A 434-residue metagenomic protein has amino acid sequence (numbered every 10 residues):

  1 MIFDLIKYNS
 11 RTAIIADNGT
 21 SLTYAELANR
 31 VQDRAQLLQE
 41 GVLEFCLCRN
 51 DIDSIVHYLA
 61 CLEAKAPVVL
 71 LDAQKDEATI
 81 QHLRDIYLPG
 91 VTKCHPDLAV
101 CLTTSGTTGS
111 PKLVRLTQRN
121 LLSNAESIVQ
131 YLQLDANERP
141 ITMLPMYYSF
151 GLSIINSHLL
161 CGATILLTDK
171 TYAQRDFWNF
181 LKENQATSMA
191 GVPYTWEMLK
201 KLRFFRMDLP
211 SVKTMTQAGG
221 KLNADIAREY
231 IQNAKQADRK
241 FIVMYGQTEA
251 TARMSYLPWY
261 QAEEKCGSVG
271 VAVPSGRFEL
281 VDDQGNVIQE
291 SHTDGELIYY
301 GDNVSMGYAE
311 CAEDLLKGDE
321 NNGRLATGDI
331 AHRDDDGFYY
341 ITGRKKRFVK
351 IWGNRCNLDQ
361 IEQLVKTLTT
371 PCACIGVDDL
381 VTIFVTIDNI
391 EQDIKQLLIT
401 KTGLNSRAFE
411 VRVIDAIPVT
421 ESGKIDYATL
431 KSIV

Functional and structural regions predicted by a protein language model:
K7-S10, L88-T103, S110, Q133-R139: Conserved pre-ATP/AMP-binding loop-to-beta segment of ANL
S10-Q39, E77-I80, L116-R119: Conserved AMP-binding/adenylate-forming core of the ANL superfamily
T23, A99-E126: Conserved AMP-binding A3 loop
L122-R139, S149-S188, V273-S275: Conserved AMP-binding/adenylation subdomain of ANL enzymes
A186-G191, K200-E264, R277: Gly/Ser/Thr-rich phosphate-binding loop
R277-Y299, E313, K317, D335-D336 (+1 more regions): Conserved beta-loop-beta connector loops within the AMP-binding
E296-D359, T367: Conserved ATP-binding/catalytic segment of the ANL
V349, T382, L397-V434: Conserved C-terminal "lid"/linker of ANL adenylate-forming enzymes
